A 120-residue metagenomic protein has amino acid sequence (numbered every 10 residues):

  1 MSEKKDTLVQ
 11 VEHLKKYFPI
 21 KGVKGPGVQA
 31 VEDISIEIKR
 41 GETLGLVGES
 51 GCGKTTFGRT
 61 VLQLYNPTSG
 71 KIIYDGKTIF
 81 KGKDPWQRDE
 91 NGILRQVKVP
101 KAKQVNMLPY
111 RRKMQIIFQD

Functional and structural regions predicted by a protein language model:
M1-D120: ABC transporter nucleotide-binding domains
